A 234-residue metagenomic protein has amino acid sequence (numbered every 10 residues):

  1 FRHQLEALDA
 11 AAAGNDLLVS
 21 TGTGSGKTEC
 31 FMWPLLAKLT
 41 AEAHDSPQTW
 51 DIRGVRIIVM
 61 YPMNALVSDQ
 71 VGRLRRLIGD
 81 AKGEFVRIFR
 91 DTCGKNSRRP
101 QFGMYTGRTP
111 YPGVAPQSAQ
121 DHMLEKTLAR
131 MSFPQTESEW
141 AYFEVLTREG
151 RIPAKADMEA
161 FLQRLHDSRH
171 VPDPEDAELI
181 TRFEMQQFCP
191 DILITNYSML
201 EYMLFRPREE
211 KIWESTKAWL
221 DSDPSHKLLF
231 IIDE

Functional and structural regions predicted by a protein language model:
F1-S20, E29-A37: Conserved pre-motif I regulatory segment
R2-A11, Q48-W50, L162-D173, K217-L229: Active-site-adjacent bridging/hinge elements
A11, N15-T21, L39-P47, L204-R208: Structural motif corresponding to the C-terminal cap of alpha-helices
A13-V19, R53-I57, C189-D191: Pre-Walker A (Motif I) flank of P-loop NTPase domains
V19, C30-K38, G72, R76 (+1 more regions): Signature of the SF2 helicase/ATPase Hel1-core->accessory helical subdomain module
T23-S25: ATP-binding Walker
D45-G54, A65-L193, Y197-E214: A substrate-engagement module of RecA-like helicase motors
I58-M60, I192-N196, I231: Structural recognition of the conserved hydrophobic beta-strand(s) that form the central parallel beta-sheet of P-loop
